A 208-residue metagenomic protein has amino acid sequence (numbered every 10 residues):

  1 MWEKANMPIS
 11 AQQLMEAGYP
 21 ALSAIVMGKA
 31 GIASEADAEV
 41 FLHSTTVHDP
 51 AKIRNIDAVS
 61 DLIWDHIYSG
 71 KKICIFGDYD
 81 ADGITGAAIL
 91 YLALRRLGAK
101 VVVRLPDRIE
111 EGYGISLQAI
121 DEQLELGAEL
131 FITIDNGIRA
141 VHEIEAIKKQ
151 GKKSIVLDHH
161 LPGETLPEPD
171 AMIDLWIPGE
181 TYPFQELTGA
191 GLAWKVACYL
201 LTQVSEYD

Functional and structural regions predicted by a protein language model:
M1-D208: Replace "Mg2+/Mn2+-dependent" with "divalent metal-dependent
